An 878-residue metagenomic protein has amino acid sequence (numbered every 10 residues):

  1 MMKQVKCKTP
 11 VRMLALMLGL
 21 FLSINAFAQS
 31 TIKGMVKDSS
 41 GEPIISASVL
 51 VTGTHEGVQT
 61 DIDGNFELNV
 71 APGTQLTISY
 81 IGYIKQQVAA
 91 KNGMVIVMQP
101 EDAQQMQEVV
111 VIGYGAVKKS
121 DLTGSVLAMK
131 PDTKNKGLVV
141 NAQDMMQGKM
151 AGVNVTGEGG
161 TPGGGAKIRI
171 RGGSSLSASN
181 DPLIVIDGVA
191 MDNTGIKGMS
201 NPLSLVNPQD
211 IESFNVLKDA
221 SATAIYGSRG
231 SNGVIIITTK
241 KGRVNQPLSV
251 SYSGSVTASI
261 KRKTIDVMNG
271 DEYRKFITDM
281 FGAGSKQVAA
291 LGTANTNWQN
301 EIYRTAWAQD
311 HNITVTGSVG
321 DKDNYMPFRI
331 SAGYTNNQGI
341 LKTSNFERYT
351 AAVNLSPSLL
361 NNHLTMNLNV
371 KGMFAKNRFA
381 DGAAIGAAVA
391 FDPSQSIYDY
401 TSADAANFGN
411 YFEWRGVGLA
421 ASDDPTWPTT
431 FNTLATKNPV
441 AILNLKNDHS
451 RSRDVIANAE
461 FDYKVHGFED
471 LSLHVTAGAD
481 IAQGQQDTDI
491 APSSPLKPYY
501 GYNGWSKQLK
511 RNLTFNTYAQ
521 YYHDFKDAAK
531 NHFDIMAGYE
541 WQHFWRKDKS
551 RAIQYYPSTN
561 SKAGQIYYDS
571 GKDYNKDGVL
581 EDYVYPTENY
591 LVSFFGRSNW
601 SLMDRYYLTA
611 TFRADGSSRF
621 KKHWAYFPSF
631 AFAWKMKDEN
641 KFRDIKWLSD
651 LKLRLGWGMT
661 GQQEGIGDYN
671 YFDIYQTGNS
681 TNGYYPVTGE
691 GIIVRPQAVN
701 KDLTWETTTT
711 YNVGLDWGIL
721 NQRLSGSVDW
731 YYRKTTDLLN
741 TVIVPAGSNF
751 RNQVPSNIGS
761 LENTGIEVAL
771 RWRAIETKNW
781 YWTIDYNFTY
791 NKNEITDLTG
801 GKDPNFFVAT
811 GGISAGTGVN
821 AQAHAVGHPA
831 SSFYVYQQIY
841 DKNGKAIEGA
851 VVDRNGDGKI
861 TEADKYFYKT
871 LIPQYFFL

Functional and structural regions predicted by a protein language model:
M2-V353, S358-L359, L364-M373, I456-A457 (+1 more regions): Short, small/polar-rich motifs associated with maturation and membrane association, primarily at protein termini
A128, K136-D144, G148, G173 (+21 more regions): Outer/extracellular conduits and scaffolds centered on Gram-negative outer-membrane beta-barrels
L291-T293, F408-Y411, A563-E581, N682-A698: Surface-exposed acidic, glycine/proline-enriched linker/cap segments that occur as 15-30-residue helix-coil
M373, R378-D454, K510, K572-D577 (+1 more regions): Acidic/polar loop-and-plug regions of large Gram-negative outer-membrane beta-barrel proteins
T433-L434, V440-D448, Y583-V584, D864-P873: Asp/Glu-centered strand-loop micro-motifs enriched in Gly/Pro and often flanked by an aromatic residue
A457-Y463, W717-I719: Alpha-helical support elements that line or immediately flank enzyme active sites and cofactor-binding pockets
Q485-A491: Short, flexible active-site-proximal loops enriched in glycine and acidic residues
